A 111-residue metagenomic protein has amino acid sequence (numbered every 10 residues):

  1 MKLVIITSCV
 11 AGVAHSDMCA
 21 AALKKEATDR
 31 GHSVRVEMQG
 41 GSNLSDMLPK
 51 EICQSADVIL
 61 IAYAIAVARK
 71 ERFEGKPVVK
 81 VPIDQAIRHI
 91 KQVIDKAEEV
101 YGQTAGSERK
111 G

Functional and structural regions predicted by a protein language model:
M1-L23: A short, flexible N-terminal coil/short beta segment enriched in small residues
L3-V4, V78-G111: Ser/Thr/Gly-rich flexible loops in soluble cytosolic domains mediating phosphotransfer, phosphorylation
C19-K24, P77, K96: Short, solvent-exposed amphipathic alpha-helical segments in soluble enzyme and RNA/protein-processing domains
T28-A56: N-terminal beta-loop-helix "entrance" segment that forms/cooperates in small-molecule cofactor or anionic ligand
A56, G75-K76: Short, well-ordered alpha-helix to beta-strand connector turns
Y63-A68: Short, polar loop motifs at secondary-structure junctions
K70-F73: Glycine/threonine-rich flexible loop motifs
